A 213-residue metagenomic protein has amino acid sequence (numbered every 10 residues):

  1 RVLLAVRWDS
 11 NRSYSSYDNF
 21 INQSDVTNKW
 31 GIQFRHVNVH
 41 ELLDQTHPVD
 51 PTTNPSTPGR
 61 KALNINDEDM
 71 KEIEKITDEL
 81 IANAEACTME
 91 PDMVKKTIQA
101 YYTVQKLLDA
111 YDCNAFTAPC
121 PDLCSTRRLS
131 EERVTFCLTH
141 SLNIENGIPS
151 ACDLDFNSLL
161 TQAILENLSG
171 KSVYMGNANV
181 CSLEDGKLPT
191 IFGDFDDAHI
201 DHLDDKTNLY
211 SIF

Functional and structural regions predicted by a protein language model:
R1-L4, R12, D18-A115: Metallocofactor- and cofactor-centric catalytic cores in central/energy metabolism, strongly enriched
A5-D9, C120-P121: Structural motif
S10-S15, L43-P48, C124-R127, L183-D185: Short, well-ordered, mixed-charge alpha-helical segments that flank or form enzyme active sites
Y17-N19, S130-E131: Composition- and surface-driven signal marking solvent-exposed, interaction-prone regions in large proteins
D25, K29-G31, P58-R60, A84-P91 (+1 more regions): Anaerobic metallocofactor- and corrinoid-dependent redox/one-carbon enzyme cores, especially those from methanogenesis
